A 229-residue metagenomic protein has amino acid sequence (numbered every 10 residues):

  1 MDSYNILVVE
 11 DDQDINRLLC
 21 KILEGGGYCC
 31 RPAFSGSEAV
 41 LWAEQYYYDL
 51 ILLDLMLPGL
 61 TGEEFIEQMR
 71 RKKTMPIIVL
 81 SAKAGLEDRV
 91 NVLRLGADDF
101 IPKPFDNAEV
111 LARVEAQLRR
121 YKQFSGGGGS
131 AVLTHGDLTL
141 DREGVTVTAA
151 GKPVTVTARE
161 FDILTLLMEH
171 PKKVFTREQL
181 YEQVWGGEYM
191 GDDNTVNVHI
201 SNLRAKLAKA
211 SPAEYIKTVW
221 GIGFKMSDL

Functional and structural regions predicted by a protein language model:
M1-S125: N-terminal/domain-start alpha-helical segments
Y4-N5, A116-V174, E178: Short, Lys/Arg-enriched segments at the junction into DNA-binding effector domains of transcriptional regulators
L41, E182, A205: Alpha-helical residues within the helix-turn-helix
E44, K173, Y189: Flexible coil/turn residues that form the inter-helical turn or adjacent wing/linker of helix-turn-helix
E67, A131, K152-V154, E182 (+1 more regions): Pre-signature/interface helix of ABC/ABC-like ATPase nucleotide-binding domains
D106-R119, T155-T165, R177, M190-K209 (+1 more regions): DNA-recognition element of transcription regulators
Q183-E188: Short helix-coil junctions and helix-kink-helix linkers
M226-D228: Short, cationic-aromatic polyanion-contact patches
